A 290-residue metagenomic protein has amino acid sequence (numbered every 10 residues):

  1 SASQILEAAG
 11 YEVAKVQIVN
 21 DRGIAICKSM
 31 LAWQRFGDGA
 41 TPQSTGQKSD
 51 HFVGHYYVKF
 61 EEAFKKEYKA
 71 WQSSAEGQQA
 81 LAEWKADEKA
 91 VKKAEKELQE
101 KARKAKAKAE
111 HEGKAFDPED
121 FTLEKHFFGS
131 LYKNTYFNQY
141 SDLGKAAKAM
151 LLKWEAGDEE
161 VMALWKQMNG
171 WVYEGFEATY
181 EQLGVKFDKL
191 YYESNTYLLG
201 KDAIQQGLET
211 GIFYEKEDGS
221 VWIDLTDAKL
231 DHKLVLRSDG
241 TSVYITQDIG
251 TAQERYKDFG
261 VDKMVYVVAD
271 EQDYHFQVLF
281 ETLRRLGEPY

Functional and structural regions predicted by a protein language model:
S1-Y290: NTP-dependent nucleotidyl-transfer catalytic core
